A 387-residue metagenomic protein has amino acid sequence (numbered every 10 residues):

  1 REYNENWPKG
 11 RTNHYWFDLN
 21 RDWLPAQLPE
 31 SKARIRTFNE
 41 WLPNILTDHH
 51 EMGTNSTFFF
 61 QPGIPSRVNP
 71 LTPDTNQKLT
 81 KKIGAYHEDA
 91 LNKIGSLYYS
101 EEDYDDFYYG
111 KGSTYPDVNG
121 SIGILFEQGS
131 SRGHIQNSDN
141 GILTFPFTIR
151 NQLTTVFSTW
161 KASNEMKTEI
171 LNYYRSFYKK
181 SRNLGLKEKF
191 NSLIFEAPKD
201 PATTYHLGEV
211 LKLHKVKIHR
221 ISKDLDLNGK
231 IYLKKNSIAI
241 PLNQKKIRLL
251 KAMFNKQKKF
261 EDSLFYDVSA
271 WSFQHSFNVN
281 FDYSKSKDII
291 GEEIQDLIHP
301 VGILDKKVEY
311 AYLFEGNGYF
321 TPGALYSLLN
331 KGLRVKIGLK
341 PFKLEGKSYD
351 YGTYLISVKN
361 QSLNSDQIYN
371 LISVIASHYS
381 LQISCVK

Functional and structural regions predicted by a protein language model:
R1-D22: N-terminal catalytic scaffold of extracellular/periplasmic and nuclease hydrolases that process anionic headgroups
Y15, R21-D22, Q27-P29, A33 (+6 more regions): Intrinsic-disorder/low-complexity accessory segments
E51: Detector for the c-type heme attachment site
